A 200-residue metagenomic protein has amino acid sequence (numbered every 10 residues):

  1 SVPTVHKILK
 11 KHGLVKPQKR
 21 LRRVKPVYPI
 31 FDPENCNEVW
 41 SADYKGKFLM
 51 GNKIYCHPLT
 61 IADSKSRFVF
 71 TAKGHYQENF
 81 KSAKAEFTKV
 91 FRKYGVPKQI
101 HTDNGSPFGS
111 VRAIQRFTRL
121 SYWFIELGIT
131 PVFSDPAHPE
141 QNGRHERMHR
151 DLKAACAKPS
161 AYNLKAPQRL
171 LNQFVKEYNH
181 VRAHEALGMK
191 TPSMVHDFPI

Functional and structural regions predicted by a protein language model:
S1-V39, K47, Q115-T118, T191-I200: Basic, flexible linker segments flanking DNA-binding modules in nucleic acid-interacting mobile-element proteins
V2, V15, E34-P58, S64-N172 (+1 more regions): RNase H-like DDE/DDD metal-dependent nuclease/strand-transfer catalytic core used by mobile genetic elements
P29, P97, P136-P139, A183 (+1 more regions): Proline-rich low-complexity regions
Y162-I200: Anionic-ligand-binding alpha/beta catalytic cores of soluble enzymes and soluble regulatory domains that recognize
